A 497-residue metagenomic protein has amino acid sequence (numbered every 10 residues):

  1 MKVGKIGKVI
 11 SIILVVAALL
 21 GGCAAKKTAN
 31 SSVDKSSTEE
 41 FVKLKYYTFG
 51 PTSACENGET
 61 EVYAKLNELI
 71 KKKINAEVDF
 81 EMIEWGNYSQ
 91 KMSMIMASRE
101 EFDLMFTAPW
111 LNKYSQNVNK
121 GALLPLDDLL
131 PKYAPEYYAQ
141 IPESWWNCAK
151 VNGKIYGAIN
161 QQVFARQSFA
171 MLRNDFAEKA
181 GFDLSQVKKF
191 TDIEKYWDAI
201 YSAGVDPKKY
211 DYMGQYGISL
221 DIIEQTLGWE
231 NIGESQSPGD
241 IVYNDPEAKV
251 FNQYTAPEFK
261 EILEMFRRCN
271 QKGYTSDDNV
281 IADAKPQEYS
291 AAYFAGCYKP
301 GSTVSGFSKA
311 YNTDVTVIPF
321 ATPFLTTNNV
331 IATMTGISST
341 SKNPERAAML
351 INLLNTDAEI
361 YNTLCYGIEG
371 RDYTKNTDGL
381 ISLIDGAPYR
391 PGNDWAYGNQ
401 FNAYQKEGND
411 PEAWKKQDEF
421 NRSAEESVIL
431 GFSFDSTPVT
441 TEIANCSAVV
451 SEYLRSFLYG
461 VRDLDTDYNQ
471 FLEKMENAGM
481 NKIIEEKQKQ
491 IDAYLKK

Functional and structural regions predicted by a protein language model:
V3-G4, I10, L14-K497: Extracytoplasmic/secretory soluble proteins
